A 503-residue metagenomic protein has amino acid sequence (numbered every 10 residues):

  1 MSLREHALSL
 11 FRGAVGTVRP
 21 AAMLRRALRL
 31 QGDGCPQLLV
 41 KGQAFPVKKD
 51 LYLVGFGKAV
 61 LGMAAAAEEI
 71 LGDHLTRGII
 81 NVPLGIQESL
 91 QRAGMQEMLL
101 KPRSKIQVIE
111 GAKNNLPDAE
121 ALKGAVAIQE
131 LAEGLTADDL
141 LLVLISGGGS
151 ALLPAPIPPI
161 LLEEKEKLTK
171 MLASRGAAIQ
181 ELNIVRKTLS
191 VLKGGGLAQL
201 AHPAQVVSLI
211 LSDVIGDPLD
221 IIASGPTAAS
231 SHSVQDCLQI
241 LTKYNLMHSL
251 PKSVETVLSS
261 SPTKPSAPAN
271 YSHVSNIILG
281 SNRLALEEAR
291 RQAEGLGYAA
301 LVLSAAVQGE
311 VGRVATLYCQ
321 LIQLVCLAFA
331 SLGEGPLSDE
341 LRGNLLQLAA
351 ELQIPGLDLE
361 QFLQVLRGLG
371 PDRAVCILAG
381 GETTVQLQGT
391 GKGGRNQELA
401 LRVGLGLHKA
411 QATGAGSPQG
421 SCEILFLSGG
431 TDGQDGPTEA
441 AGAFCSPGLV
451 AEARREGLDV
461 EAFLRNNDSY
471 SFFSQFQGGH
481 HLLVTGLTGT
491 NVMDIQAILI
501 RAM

Functional and structural regions predicted by a protein language model:
M1-Y52, L61-I70, N115-A137, G295-G297 (+4 more regions): N-terminal glycine-/serine-/threonine-rich phosphate-binding loop
A22-A27, A178-R186, L246-P265, G295-G309 (+5 more regions): Flexible, glycine/charged-enriched surface loops at secondary-structure junctions
G55-K58, M63-M95: Active-site cofactor/substrate anionic-group-binding motifs, chiefly glycine- and Lys/Arg-rich phosphate-binding loops
P83-A137, V185-R186: Glycine-rich oxoanion-binding loops at beta->alpha junctions
L116-A229, N245, D468, F472-G479 (+1 more regions): Glycine-rich, mobile lid/loop segments that gate access to catalytic sites or pores
P159-A177, S230-N245, E360-L363, Q388-F426: Gly/Ser/Thr-rich active-site loops/lids in small-molecule metabolic enzymes that frequently grip phosphoryl groups
R186, A201-V207, A223, A228-P336 (+1 more regions): Accessory alpha-helical/coil subdomains and C-terminal extensions that flank or cap enzyme catalytic cores
R402-M503: Internal helix-turn-beta structural module
